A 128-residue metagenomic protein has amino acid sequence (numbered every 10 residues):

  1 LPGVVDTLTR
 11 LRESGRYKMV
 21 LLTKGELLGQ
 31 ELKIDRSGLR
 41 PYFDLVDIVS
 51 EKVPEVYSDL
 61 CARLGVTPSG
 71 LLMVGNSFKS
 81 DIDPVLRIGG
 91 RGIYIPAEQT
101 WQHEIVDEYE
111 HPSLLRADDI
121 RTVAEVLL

Functional and structural regions predicted by a protein language model:
L1-P2: Transmembrane beta-strand segments of outer-membrane beta-barrel domains in Gram-negative and organellar OMPs
V5, T9, K18-V20, E26-L128: Asp-based, Mg2+/Mn2+-dependent phosphohydrolase catalytic module
R12: A short, conserved, highly charged catalytic patch centered on acidic carboxylates
